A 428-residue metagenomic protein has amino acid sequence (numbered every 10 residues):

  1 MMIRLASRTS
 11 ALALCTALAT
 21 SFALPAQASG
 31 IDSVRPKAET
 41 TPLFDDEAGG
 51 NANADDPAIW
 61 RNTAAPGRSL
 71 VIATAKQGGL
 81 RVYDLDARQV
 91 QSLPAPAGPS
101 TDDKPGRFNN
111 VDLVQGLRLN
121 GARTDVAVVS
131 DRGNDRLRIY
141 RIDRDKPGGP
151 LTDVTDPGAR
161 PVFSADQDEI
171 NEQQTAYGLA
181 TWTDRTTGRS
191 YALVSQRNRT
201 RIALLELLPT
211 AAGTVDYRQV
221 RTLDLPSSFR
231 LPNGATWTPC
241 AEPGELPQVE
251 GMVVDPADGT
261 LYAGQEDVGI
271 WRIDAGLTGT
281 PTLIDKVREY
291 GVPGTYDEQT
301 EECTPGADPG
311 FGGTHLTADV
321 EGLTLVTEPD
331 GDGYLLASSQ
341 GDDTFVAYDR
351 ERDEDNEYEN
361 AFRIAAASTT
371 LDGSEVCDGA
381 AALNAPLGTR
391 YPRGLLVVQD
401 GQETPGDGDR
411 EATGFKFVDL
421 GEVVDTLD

Functional and structural regions predicted by a protein language model:
M1-M2, M252: Detector for methionine-enriched segments
M2-A28: Secretory targeting and sorting signals
S29-D428: Sequence/structural signature of beta-propeller domains
